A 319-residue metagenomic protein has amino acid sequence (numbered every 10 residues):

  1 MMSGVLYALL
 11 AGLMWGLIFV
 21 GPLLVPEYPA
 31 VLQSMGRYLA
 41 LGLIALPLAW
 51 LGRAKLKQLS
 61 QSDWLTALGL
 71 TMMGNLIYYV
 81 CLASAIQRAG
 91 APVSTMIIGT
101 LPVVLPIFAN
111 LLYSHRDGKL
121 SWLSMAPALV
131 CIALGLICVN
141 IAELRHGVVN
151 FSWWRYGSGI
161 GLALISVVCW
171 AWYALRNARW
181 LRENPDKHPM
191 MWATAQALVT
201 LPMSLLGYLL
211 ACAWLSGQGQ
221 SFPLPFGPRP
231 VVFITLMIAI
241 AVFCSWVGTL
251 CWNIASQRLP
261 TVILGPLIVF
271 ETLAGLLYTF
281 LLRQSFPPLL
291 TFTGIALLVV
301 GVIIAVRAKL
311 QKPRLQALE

Functional and structural regions predicted by a protein language model:
M1-G4, E27-M35, L59-W64, W122 (+3 more regions): Juxtamembrane helix-entry segments on the extracytoplasmic side of multipass membrane proteins
M1-M35, L43, M72, S84 (+3 more regions): Glycine-/small-residue-enriched transmembrane alpha-helix faces in small-molecule transporters and effluxers
G12, G36, N75, Y79-V80 (+3 more regions): Helix-helix packing/entry segments at the starts of transmembrane helices
L17-I18, W50-I98, C131-C138, I240-L259: Specific transmembrane alpha-helical segments of multi-pass solute transporters/efflux pumps, especially DMT/EamA
E27-I77, P102-A109, S166-R176, A193-L215: Transmembrane alpha-helices of multi-pass small-molecule transport proteins
Y38, H115-D117, G265-E319: C-terminal-most transmembrane helix of multi-pass membrane proteins
A45, L120-L144, L290-K309: Hydrophobic transmembrane alpha-helices of multi-pass small-molecule transport proteins
L48-G52, L101-P127, L273-F292: C-terminal transmembrane-helix exit sites in multi-pass transporters
